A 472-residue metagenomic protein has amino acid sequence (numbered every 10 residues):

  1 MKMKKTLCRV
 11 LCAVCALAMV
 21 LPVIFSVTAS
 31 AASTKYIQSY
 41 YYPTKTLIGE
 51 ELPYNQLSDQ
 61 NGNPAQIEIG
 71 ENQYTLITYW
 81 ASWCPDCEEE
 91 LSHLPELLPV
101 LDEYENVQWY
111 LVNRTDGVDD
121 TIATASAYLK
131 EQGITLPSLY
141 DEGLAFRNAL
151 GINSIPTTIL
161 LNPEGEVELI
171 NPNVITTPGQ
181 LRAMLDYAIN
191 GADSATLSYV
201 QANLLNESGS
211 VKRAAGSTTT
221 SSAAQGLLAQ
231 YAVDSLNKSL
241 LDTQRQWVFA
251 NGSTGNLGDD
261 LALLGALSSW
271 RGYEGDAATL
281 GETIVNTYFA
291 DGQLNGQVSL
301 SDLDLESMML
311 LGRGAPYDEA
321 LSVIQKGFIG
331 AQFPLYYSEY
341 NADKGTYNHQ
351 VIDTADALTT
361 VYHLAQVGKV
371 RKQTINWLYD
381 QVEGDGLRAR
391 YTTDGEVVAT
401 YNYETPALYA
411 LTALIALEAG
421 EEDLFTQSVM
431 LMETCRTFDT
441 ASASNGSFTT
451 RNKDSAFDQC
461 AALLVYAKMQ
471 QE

Functional and structural regions predicted by a protein language model:
T28-P53, A123-A127: N-proximal helix/coil linker or "cap" segments that precede and/or mark the start of modular domains
Q66-E88: Short active-site neighborhood of thiol/selenol oxidoreductases, capturing the structured segment around
E88-E131, E142-N148: Structural microenvironment flanking redox-active thiols in thiol-disulfide oxidoreductases
E131-I134, E142-L185: Thiol/disulfide oxidoreductase modules built on the thioredoxin-like
A192-A195, G314, A357, H363-K369 (+3 more regions): Terminal, non-catalytic domain-edge segments
A192-S198, T219-S222, L257-L261, S269 (+3 more regions): Extended ligand-binding clefts on enzyme/binding-domain cores
D193-L263, G368, L378, L408 (+1 more regions): N-terminal carbohydrate-binding/catalytic regions of secreted carbohydrate-active enzymes
